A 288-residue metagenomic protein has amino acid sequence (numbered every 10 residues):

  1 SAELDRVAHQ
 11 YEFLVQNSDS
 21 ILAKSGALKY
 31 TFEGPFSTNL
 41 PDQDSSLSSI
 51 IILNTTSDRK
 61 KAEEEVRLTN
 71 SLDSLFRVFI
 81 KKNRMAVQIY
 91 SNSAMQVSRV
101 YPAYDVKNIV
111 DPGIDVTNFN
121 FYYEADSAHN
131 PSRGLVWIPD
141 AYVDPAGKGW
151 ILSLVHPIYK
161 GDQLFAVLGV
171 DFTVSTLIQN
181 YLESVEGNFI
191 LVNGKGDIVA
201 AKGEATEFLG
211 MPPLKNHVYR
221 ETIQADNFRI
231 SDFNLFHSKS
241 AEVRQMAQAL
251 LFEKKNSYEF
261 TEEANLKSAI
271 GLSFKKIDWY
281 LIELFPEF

Functional and structural regions predicted by a protein language model:
A2-D126: Extracytoplasmic/periplasmic sensory segments of membrane signal-transduction proteins
T31, Q179-K276: Intrinsic low-complexity, intrinsically disordered coil/linker regions enriched in small/polar and charged residues
S49-K82, S127-P139, P145, F233-E263: Alpha-helix-centered segments that form part of catalytic cores
R84, A94-Q96, K195, F274-Y280: Short, solvent-exposed coil/turn segments at beta-strand boundaries
V87-Y90, N188-F189, Y280: Beta-sheet entry/capping signal
S91, P157-I158, L191-V192: Hydrophobic beta-strand positions
A94-D171: Extracytoplasmic/periplasmic ligand-binding sensor regions of membrane-associated signaling proteins
P102, G147-V185, A200-K202, I270 (+1 more regions): Conserved beta-strands of PAS-like sensory domains
